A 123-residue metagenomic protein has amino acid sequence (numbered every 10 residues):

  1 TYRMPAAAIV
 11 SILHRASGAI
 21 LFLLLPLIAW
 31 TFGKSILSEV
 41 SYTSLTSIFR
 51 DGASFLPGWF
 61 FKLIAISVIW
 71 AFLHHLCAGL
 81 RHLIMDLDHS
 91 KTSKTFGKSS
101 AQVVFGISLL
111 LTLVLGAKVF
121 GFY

Functional and structural regions predicted by a protein language model:
T1-Y123: Membrane-embedded alpha-helical bundles that constitute the cytochrome b-like, heme-associated redox core of multi-pass
